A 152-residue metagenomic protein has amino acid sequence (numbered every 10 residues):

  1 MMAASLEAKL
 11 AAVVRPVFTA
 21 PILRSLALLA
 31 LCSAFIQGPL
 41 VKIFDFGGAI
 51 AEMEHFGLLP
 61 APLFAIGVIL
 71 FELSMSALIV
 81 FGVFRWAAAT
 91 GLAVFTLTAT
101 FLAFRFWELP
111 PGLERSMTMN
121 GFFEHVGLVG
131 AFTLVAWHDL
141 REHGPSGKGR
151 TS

Functional and structural regions predicted by a protein language model:
M1-F44, P62-S74, F81-S152: Extended, low-polarity transmembrane helix blocks
F46-L59: Short juxtamembrane and helix-loop transition motifs at transmembrane-helix boundaries in membrane proteins
